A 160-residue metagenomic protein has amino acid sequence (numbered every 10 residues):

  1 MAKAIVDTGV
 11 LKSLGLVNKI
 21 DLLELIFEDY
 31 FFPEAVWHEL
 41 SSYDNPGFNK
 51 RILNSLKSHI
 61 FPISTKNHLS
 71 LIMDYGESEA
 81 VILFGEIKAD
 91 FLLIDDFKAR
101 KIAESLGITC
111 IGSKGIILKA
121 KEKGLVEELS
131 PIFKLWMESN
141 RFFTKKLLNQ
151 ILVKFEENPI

Functional and structural regions predicted by a protein language model:
A2-A89, F97-R100, L106-I108, P131 (+3 more regions): Active-site-proximal, substrate-binding regions of enzyme catalytic domains and RNA-binding/basic surfaces
K12, L118, M137: Generic anion/oxyanion-binding catalytic loop in active/binding sites
I94: Short beta-strand and adjacent tight-turn residues that come in two discontinuous sequence segments and form the edges
S113-K121, L125: Long, charge-dense
E122-I160: Long, charged alpha-helical interface segments
